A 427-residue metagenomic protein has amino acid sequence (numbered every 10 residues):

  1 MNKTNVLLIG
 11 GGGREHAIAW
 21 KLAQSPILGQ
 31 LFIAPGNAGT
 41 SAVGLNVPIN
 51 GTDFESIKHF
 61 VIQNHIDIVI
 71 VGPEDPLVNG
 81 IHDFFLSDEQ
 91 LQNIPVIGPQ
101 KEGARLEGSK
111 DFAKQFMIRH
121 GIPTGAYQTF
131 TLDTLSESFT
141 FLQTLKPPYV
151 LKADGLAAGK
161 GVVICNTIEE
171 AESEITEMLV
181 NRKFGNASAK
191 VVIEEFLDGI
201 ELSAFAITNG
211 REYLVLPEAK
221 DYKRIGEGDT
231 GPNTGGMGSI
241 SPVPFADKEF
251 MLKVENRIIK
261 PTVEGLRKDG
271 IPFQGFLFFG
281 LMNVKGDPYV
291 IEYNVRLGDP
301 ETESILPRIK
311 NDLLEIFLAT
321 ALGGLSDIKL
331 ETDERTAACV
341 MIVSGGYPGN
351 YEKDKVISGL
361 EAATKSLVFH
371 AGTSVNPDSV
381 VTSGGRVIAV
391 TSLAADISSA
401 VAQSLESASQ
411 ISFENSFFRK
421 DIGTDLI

Functional and structural regions predicted by a protein language model:
M1-N2, A23-Q24, G39-S41, E89 (+13 more regions): Solvent-exposed alpha-helices and their adjacent loops that cap or buttress functional pockets in soluble metabolic
M1-P99: ATP-binding N-terminal substructure of ATP-dependent carboxylate-amine bond-forming enzymes
L7-L8, N93, G108-K190, P244 (+1 more regions): Active-site nucleotide/adenylate-binding loops and adjacent lid/helix of ATP-dependent enzymes
I33-A34, I70-V71, V96-P99, A126-T129 (+5 more regions): General beta-strand structural signal in soluble alpha/beta enzymes
G161-T302: Internal nucleotide-binding/catalytic subdomain
E255-L277, N294-A363: Active-site "cap" helix and flanking loop/linker of ATP-utilizing ligase/carboxylase catalytic domains
A319-I427: Peripheral (often C-terminal) accessory segments that flank ATP-dependent C-N-forming ligase machineries
